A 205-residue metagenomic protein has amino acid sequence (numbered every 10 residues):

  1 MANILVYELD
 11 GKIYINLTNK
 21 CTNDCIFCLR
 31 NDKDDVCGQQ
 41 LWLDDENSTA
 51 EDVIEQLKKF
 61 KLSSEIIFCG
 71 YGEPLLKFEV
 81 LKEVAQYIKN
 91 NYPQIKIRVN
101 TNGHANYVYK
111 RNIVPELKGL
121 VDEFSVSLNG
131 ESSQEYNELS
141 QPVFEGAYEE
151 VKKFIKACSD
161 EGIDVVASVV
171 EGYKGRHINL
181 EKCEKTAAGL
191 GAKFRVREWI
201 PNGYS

Functional and structural regions predicted by a protein language model:
M1-A2, V53-E55, K110-V114: A generic local structural motif
N3-S48: Canonical Radical SAM [4Fe-4S] cluster-binding loop centered on the CxxxCxxC motif and its immediate flanking residues
I4-V6, Y14-T22, I54-S63, G70-L75 (+1 more regions): N-terminal/domain-start segments enriched in small and hydrophobic, helix-friendly residues, covering either
N31-I67, E79, E83: Conserved alpha-helical substructure of the radical SAM core
D34, G72, G130: Flexible, active-site-proximal loop/turn residues at the rims of small-molecule/cofactor binding pockets and catalytic
L41-D45, E73, V143: Pocket-edge positions in alpha/beta enzyme catalytic cores
I67-C69, V99-N100: Extended hydrophobic secondary-structure segments that form protein cores and membrane-embedded regions
L75-S205: Conserved AdoMet/S-adenosylmethionine-binding subsite of the radical SAM
